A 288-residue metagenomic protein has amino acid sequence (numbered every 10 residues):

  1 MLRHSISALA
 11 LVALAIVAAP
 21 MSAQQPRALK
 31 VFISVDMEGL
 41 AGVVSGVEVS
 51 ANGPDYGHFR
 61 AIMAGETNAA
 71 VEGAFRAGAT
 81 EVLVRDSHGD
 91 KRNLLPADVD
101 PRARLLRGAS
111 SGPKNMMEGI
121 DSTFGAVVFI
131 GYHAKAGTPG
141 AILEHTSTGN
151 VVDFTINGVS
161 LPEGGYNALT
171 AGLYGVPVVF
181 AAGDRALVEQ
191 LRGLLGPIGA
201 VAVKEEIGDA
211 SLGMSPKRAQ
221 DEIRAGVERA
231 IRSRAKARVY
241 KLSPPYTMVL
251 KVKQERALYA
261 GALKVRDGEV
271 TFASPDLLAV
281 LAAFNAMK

Functional and structural regions predicted by a protein language model:
S7-A18: Bacterial N-terminal signal peptides
A19-A23: Sec/Tat signal peptide C-region and signal peptidase I cleavage site
Q25-G46: Mature N-terminal segment immediately following signal peptide/propeptide cleavage in secreted/periplasmic
V49-A69: Short catalytic helix/loop segments, enriched in acidic residues and glycine and frequently bearing histidine
V82, A219-K288: C-terminal accessory domains and tails appended to enzymatic cores
D100-I120: A glycine-rich helix N-cap at a beta->alpha junction
T148-Y174, G183-A186: Active-site glycine-rich loop that binds ribose-phosphate moieties when present
T170-V178, A182-E228: Active-site rim beta-loop-alpha module in soluble metabolic enzymes
